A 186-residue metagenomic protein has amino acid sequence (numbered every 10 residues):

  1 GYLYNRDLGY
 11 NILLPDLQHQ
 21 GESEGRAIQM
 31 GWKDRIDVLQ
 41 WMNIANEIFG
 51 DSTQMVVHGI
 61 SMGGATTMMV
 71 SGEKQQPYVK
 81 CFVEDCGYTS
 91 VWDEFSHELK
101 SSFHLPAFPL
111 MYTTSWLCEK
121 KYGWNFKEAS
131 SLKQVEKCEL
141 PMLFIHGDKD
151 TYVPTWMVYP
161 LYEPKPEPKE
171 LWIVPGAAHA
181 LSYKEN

Functional and structural regions predicted by a protein language model:
G1-E24: Conserved alpha/beta-hydrolase
I28-F49: Alpha/beta-hydrolase active-site loop
F49-S61: Alpha/beta-hydrolase fold nucleophile elbow
M69-W124: Hydrolase active-site cap/lid region
S131, L140, P154-E163: Short alpha-helix in the alpha/beta-hydrolase fold that links the catalytic acid
K137-E139, F144-H146, D150: Short beta-strand/loop motif that positions the catalytic acidic residue of the alpha/beta-hydrolase fold
D148-V153, A180: Acidic catalytic loop of the alpha/beta-hydrolase fold
A177-N186: Catalytic histidine-centered segment of alpha/beta-hydrolase-like enzymes
